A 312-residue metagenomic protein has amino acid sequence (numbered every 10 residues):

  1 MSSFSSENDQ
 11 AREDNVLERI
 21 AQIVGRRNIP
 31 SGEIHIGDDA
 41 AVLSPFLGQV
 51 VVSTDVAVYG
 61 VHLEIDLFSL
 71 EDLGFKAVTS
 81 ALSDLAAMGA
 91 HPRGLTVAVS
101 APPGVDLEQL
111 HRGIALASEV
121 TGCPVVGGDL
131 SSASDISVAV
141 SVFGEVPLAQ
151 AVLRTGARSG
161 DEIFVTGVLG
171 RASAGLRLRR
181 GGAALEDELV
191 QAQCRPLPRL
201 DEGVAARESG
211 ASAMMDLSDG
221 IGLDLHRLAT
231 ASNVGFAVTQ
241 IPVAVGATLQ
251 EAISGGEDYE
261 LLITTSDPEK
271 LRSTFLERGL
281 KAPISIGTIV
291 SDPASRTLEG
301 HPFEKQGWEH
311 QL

Functional and structural regions predicted by a protein language model:
M1-S69, M88, V97, A115-A117: Extreme N-terminal cap/leader segments of soluble proteins
S2-S3, N8, R12, Q193-L197 (+1 more regions): Acidic, Ser/Thr/Pro-rich beta/coil linker or hinge segments at domain junctions
V50, A57, H91-R177, T288: Glycine-rich anion-binding loops of enzyme active sites
L70-T96, Q109-V120, D201, M215 (+1 more regions): Small-aliphatic-rich amphipathic alpha-helix that forms the alpha element of a beta-alpha
G104, L178, Q191-D258, V290 (+1 more regions): Active-site-proximal betaalpha loop/short-helix elements that scaffold phosphoryl/nucleotidyl transfer chemistry
S141-V152, S159, D187-V204, V245: Active-site glycine-rich loop that binds ribose-phosphate moieties when present
S173-V190: Short, compositionally biased
T264-K270: Helix N-cap motif at beta-to-alpha junctions
